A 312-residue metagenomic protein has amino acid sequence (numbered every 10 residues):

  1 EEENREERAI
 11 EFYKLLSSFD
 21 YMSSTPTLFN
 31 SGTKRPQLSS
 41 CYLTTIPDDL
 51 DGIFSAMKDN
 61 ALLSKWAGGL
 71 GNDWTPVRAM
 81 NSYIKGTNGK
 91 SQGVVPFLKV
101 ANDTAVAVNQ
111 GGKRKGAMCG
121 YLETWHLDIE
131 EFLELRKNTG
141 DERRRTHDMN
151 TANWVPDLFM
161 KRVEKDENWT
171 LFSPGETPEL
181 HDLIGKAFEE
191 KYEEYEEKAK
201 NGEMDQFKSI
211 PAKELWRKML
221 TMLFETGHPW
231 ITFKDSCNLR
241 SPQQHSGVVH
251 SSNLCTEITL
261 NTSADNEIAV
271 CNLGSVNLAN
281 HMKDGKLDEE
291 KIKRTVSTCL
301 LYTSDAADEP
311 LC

Functional and structural regions predicted by a protein language model:
E1-D20: N-terminal amphipathic, basic-rich helices that act as targeting or association modules
E1-E2, T27, S31, Y42-D49: Asp/Glu-centered strand-loop micro-motifs enriched in Gly/Pro and often flanked by an aromatic residue
E2-R5, D284-E290: Structural helix-adjacent loops and short alpha-helical linkers that scaffold large soluble proteins
S18-S40: N-terminal flexible segment immediately upstream of the FAD-binding catalytic core in FAD-dependent oxidoreductases
S39-L278, M282-K283, L287-D288: Active-site cavity-forming subdomains of large catalytic enzyme subunits
R294, L300: Active-site helix-to-loop segments that bind/position phosphate- or nucleotide-bearing substrates and donors across
Y302-E309: Conserved small/polar residues in nucleotide/adenosyl-binding loops
